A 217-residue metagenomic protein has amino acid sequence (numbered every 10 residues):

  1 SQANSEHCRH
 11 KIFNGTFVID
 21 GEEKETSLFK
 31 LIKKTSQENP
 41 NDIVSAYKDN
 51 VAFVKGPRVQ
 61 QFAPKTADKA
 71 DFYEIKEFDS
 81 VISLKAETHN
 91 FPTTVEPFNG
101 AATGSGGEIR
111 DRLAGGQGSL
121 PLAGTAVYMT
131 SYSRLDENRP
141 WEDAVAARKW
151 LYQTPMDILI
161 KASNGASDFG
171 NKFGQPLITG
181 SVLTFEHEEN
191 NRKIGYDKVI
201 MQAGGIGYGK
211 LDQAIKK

Functional and structural regions predicted by a protein language model:
Q2-K217: Long, structured ligand/cofactor-binding scaffold of large enzymes
